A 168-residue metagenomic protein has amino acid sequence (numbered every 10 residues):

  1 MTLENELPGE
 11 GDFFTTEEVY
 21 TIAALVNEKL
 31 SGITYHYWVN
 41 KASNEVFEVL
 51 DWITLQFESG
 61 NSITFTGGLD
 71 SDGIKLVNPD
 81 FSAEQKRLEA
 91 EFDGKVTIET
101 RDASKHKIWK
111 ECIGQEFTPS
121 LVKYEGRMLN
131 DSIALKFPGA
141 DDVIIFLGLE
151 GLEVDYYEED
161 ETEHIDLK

Functional and structural regions predicted by a protein language model:
M1-K168: Surface-exposed, interaction-prone regions used to assemble/regulate multi-protein complexes
